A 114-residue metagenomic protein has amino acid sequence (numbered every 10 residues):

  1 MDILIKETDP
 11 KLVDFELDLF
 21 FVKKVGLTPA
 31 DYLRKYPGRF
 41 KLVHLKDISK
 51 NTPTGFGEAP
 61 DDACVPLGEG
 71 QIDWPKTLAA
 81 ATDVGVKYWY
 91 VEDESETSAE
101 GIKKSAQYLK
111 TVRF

Functional and structural regions predicted by a protein language model:
M1-L17, F21-F114: Histidine-acidic metal/acid-base catalytic patches
